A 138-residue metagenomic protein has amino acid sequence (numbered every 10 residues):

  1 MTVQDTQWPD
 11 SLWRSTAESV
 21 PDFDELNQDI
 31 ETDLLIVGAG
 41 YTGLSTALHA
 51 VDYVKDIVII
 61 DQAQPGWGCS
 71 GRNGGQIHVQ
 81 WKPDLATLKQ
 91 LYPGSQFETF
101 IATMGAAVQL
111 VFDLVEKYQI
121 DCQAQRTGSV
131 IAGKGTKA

Functional and structural regions predicted by a protein language model:
M1-L34, D52-Y53: Extreme N-terminal leader/targeting segments of oxidoreductases
D29-I59: N-terminal Rossmann-like FAD-binding beta1-loop-alpha1 element of flavoenzymes
K55, Q62-P65, G135: An acidic- and aromatic-residue-enriched active-site/binding cleft used to recognize and process polar
A63-F100, Q123: Conserved N-terminal glycine-rich FAD pyrophosphate-binding loop of Rossmann-like flavoproteins
L88-A138: Rossmann-like flavin
